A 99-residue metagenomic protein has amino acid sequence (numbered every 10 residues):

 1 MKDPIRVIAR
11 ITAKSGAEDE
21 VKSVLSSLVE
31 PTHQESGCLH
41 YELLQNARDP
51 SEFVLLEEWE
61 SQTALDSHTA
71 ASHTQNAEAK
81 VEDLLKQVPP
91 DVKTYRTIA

Functional and structural regions predicted by a protein language model:
M1-I5, L43-S51, A79-A99: Glycine-rich beta-strand-turn "strand-cap" elements at beta-sheet edges
R6-I11: Active-site-flanking beta-strand signature of metal-NTP-handling nucleotidyl enzymes and homologous cyclase-like
T12-E18: Short, surface-exposed ligand-recognition loops at beta-strand->loop->(often short) alpha-helix junctions that present
D19-K22, D66: Generic structural signal for individual residues within well-ordered alpha-helical segments across diverse proteins
S27, H33-L39, E58-V92: An amphipathic, aromatic/His-enriched active-site/gating alpha helix that lines ligand/cofactor pockets
E30-V54: Short, glycine- and small/hydrophobic-rich beta-strand elements in well-ordered beta-sheets
